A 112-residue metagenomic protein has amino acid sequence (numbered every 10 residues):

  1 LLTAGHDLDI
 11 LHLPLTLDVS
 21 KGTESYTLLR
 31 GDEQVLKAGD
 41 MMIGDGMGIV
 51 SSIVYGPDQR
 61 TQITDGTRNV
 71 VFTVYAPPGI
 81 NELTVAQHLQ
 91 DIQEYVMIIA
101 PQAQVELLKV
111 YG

Functional and structural regions predicted by a protein language model:
L1-G112: Non-transmembrane, aqueous-exposed alpha-helical and coiled segments at domain scale
